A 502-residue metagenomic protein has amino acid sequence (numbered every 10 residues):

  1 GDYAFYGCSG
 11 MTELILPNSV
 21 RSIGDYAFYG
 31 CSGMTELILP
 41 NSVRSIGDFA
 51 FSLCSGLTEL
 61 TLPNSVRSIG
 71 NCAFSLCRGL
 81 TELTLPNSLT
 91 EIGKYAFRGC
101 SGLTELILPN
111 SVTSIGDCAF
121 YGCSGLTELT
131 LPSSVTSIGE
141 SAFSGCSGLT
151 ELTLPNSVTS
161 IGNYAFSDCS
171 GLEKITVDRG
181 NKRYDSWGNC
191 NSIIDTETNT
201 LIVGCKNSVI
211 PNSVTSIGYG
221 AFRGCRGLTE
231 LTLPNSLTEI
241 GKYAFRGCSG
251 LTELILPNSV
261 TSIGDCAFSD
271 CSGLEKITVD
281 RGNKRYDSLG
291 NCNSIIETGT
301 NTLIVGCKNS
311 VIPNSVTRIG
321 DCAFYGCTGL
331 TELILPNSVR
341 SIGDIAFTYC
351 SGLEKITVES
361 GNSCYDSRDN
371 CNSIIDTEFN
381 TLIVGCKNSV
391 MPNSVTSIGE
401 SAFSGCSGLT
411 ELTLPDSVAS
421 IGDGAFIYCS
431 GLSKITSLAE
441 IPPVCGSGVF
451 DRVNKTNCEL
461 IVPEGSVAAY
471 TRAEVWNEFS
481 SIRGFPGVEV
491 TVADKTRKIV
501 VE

Functional and structural regions predicted by a protein language model:
G1-Y6, G24-Y29, G47-S52, G70-S75 (+12 more regions): Consensus positions within tandem repeat domains that build extended binding/scaffold surfaces
S9-S22, S32-S45, S55-S68, R78-E91 (+17 more regions): Structural signature of tandem-repeat unit edges
Y26, F49, G448-D451, A468-F479: Short, aromatic/basic amphipathic alpha-helical patches
G299, A323, E378, E474-W476: Generic short alpha-helical hydrophobic face used as a protein-protein interaction/packing hotspot
V490-V501: Viral virion structural and adsorption modules
